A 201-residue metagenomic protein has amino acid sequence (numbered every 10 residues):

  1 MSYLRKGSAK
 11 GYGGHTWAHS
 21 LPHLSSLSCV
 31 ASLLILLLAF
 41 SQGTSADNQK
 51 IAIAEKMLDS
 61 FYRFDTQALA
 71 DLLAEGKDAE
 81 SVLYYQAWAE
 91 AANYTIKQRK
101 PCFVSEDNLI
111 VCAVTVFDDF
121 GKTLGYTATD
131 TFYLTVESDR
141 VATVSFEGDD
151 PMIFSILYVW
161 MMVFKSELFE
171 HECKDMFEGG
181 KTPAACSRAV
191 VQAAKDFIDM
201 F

Functional and structural regions predicted by a protein language model:
G7, G11-G14, G43: Residue-identity detector for glycine
G11-G14, S25-C29: Short Gly/Ser/Thr- and charged-rich N-terminal loops/segments that act as flexible capping/hinge elements
L21-H23: Short, often N-terminal, low-complexity regions that either remain intrinsically disordered or form a short helix
L33-I35, F40-R63: Short, low-complexity N-terminal intrinsically disordered segments enriched in polar/charged residues
I53, F61-A79: Short, well-ordered alpha-helical segments enriched in acidic and aromatic residues
Y85-T135: Surface-exposed, charged secondary-structure patches
V144-F201: Low-complexity, intrinsically disordered terminal/linker segments enriched in charged and Gly/Pro repeats
